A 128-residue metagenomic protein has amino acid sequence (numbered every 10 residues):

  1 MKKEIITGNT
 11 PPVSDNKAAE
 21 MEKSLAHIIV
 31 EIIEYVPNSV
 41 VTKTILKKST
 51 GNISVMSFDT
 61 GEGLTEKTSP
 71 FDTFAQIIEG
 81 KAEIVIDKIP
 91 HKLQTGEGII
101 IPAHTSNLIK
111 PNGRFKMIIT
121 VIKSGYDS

Functional and structural regions predicted by a protein language model:
M1-T50: A short, N-terminal "cap"/entry segment at the start of jelly-roll beta-barrel domains of the cupin/DSBH fold
N38-V40, S54-S69: Conserved short histidine dyad/triad with adjacent acidic residue
N52, K81-E83, P90, S106 (+1 more regions): Structural motif
F71-E83, D87: Glycine- and acidic-residue-biased ligand/ion/polar-headgroup-sensing regions
I78-E79, Q94-T95, G113: A cytosolic small-molecule/anion-sensing beta-strand core signal
K88-A103: Short acidic-glycine-tyrosine-enriched beta hairpin
A103-D127: Ligand-binding loop in jelly-roll beta-barrel domains
